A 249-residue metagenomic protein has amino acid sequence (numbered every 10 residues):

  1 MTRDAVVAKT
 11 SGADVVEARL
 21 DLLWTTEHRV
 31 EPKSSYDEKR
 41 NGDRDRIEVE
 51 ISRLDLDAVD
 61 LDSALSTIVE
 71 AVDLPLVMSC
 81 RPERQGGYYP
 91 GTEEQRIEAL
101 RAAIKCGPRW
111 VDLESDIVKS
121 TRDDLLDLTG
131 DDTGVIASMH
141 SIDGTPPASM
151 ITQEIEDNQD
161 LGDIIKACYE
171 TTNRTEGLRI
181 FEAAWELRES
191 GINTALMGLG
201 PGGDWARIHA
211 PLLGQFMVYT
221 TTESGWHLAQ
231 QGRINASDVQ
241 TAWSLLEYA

Functional and structural regions predicted by a protein language model:
M1-G130, G134-T145: Active-site beta->alpha loop and helix N-cap motifs at the rims of alpha/beta catalytic domains
D116-A249: Catalytic alpha/beta core domains of metabolic enzymes, predominantly
